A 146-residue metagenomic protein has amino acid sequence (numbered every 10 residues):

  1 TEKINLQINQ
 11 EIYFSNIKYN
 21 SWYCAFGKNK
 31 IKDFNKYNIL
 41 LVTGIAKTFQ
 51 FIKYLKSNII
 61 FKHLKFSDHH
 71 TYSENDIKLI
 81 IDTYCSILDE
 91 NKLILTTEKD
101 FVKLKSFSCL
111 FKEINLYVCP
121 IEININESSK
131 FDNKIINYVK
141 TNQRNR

Functional and structural regions predicted by a protein language model:
T1-R146: ATP-dependent carboxylate-amine ligase
